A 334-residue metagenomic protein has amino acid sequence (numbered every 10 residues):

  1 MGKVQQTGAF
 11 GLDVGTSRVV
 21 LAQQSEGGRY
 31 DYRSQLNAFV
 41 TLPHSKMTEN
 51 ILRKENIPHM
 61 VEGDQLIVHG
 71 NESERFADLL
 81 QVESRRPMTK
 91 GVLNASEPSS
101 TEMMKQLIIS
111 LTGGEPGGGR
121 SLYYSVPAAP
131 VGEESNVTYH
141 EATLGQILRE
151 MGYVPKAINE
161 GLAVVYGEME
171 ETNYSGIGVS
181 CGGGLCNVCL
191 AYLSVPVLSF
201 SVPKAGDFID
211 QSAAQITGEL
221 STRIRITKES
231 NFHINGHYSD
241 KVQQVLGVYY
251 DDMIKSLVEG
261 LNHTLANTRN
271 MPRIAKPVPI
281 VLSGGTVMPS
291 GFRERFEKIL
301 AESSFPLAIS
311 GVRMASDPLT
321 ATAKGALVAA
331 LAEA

Functional and structural regions predicted by a protein language model:
M1-M60, D64, G70-G178, L193-V202 (+4 more regions): Nucleotide/phosphate-binding catalytic cleft detector across ATP-hydrolyzing and phosphate-transferring enzymes
G15, G182-L185: Short flexible coil/turn linkers enriched for glycine and charged/polar residues that connect secondary-structure
N187-C189: A structural feature that tracks compact, well-ordered secondary-structure segments with a strong bias toward
